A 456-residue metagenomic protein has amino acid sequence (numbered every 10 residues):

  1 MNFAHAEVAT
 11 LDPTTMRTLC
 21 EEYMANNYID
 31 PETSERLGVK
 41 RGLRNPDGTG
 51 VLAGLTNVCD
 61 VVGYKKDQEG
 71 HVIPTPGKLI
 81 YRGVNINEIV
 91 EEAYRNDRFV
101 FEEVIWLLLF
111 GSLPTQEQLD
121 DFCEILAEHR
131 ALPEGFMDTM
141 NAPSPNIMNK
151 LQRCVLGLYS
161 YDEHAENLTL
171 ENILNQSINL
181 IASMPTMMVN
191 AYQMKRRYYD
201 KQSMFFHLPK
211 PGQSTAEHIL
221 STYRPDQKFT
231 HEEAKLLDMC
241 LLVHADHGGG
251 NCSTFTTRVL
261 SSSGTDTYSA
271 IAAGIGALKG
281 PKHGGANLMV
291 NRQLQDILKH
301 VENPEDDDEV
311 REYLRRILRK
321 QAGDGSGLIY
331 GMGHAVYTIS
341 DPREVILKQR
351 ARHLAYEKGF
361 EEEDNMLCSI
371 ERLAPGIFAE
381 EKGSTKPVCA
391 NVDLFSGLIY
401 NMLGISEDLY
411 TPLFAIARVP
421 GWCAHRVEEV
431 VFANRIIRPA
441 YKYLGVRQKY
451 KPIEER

Functional and structural regions predicted by a protein language model:
M1-R456: Non-transmembrane, aqueous-exposed alpha-helical and coiled segments at domain scale
